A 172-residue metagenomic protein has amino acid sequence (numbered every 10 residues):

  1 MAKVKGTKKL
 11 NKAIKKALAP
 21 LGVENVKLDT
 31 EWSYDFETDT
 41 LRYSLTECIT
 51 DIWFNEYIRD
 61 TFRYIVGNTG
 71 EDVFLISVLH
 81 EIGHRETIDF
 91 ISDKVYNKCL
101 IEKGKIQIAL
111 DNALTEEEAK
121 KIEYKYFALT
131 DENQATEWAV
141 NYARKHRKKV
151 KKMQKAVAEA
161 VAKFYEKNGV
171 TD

Functional and structural regions predicted by a protein language model:
M1-K8, K12, K148, K152-K155: Short Lys/Arg-rich cationic patches that frequently serve as NLS/NoLS or arginine-rich RNA/DNA-binding motifs
K3-V4, T87, N97, E123 (+1 more regions): N-terminal low-structure segments adjacent to metalloprotease catalytic domains across cellular compartments
L18-V26: Short secondary-structure junctions
V26-V73, I82-D89: Active-site scaffold of zinc-dependent metalloenzymes
R85-A113: Conserved, surface-exposed functional patches that form binding/active-site neighborhoods
E102-D172: Metalloprotease/metallohydrolase-associated module, dominated by Zn2+-dependent proteases
